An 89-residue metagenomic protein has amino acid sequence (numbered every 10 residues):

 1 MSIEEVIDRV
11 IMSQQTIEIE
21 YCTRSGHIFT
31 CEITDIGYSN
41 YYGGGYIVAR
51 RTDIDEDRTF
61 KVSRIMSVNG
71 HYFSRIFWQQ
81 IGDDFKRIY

Functional and structural regions predicted by a protein language model:
M1-Y89: Core beta-strand-centered patch of the WYL/Sm-like small regulatory domain
